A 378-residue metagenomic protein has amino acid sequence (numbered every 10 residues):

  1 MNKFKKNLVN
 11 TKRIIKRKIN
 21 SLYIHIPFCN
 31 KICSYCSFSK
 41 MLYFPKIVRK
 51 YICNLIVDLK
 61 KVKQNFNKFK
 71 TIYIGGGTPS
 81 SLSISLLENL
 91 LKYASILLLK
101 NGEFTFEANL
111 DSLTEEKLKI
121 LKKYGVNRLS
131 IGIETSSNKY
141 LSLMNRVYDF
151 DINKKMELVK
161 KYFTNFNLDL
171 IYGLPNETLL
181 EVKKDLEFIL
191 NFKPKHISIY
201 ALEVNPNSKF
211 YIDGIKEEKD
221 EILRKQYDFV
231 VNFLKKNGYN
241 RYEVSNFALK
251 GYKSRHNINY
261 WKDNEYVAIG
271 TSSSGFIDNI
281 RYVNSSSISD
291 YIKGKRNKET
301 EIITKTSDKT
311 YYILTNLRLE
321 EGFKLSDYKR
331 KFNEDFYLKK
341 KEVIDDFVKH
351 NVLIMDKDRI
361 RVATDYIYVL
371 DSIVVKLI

Functional and structural regions predicted by a protein language model:
M1-Y23, F38, N65-N67: N-terminal [4Fe-4S]-dependent radical SAM core
P27-K40: Local cysteine-cluster metal-coordination motifs and their immediate loop/turn environment, predominantly Fe-S cluster
K40-N232: Conserved non-cysteine loop/helix-boundary elements of the Radical SAM core domain that shape
N207, G214-N284: A C-terminal junction/extension of Radical SAM enzymes
I258-V348: Hydrophobic, secondary-structure "cap" segments at the distal end of domains
V348-D358: A short, conserved structural fragment
R359-A363: Minor-groove-contacting beta-hairpin "wing" of winged helix-turn-helix DNA-binding domains
D365-I378: Short, amphipathic alpha-helical interaction segments positioned at domain boundaries
